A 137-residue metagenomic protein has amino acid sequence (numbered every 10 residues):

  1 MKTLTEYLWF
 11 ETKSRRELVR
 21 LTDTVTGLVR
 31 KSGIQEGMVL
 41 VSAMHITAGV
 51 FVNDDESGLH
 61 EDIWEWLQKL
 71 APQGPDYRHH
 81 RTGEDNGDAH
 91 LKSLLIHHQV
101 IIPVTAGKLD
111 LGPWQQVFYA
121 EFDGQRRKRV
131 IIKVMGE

Functional and structural regions predicted by a protein language model:
M1-E137: Active-site histidine-anchored catalytic micro-motif
